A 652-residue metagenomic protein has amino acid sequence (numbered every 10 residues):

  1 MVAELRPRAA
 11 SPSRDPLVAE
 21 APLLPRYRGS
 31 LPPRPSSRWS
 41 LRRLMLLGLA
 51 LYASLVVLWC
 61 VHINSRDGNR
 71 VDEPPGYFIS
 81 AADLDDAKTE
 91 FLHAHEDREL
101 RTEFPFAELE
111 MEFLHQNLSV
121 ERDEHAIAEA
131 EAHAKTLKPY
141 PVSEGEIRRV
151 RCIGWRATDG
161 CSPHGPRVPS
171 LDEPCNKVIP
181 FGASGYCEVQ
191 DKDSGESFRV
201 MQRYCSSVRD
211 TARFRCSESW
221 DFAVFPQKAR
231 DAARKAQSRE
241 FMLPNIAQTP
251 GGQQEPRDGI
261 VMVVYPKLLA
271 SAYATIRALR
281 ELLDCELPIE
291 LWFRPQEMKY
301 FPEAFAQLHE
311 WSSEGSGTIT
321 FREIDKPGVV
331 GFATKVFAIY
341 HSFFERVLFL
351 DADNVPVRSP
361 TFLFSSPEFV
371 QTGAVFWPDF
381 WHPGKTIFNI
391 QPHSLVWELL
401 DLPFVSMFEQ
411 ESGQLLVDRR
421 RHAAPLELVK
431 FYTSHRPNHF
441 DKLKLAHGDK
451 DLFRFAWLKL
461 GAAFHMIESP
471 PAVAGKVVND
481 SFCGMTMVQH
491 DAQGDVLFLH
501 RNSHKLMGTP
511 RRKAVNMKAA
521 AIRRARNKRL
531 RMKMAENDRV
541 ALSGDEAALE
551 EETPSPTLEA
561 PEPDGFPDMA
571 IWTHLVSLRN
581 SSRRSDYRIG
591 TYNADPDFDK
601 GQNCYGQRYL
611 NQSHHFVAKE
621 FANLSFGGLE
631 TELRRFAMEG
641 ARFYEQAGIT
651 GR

Functional and structural regions predicted by a protein language model:
V2-A3: Context-dependent free N-terminus signature
R6, L17, L23-L24: N-terminal low-complexity regulatory segments of large eukaryotic nuclear proteins
A9-S13, L31: Phospho-regulated RS/SR low-complexity segments
D15-L17, N69: Low-complexity, intrinsically disordered segments with a bias for serine/threonine
L23, Y27-G29, R38-R652: Glycosyltransferase catalytic domains, chiefly GT-A lineage
